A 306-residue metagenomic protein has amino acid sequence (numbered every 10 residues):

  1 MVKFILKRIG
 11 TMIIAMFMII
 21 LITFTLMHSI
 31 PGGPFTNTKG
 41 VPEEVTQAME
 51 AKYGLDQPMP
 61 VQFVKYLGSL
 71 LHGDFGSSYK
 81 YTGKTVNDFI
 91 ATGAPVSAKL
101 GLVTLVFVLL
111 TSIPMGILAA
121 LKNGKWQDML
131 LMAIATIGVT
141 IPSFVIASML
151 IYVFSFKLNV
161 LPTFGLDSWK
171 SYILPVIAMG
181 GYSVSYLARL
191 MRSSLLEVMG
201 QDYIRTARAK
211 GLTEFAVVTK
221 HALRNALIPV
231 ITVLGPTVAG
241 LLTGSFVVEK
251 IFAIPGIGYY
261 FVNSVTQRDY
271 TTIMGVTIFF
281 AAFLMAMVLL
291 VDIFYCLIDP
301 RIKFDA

Functional and structural regions predicted by a protein language model:
V2-K3, A94-Q127, S143, L166-A306: Alpha-helical transmembrane segments of integral membrane proteins, especially multi-pass inner/plasma-membrane
L6-M16: N-terminal signal-anchor/signal peptide hydrophobic helix marking the start of the first transmembrane segment
M12, G93, S97, A133-T140 (+1 more regions): Residue-level signal for discrete positions within transmembrane alpha-helices of multi-pass small-molecule
M16, I20, F24-S29, F144 (+5 more regions): Membrane-embedded alpha-helical segments of multi-pass transporters/permeases
M16-V64, L158-L174: Hydrophobic alpha-helical transmembrane segments of membrane transport/permease proteins and related membrane-embedded
T23-S29, Y66-G68, A133-P162, G180-Y182: Membrane-water interface segments at the C-terminal ends of transmembrane alpha-helices in multi-pass inner-membrane
A51-M59, F75-G83, F164, L187 (+1 more regions): Membrane-interfacial helix-loop-helix junctions in multi-pass membrane proteins
D56-I113: An internal, D/E-rich "acidic patch" concept
